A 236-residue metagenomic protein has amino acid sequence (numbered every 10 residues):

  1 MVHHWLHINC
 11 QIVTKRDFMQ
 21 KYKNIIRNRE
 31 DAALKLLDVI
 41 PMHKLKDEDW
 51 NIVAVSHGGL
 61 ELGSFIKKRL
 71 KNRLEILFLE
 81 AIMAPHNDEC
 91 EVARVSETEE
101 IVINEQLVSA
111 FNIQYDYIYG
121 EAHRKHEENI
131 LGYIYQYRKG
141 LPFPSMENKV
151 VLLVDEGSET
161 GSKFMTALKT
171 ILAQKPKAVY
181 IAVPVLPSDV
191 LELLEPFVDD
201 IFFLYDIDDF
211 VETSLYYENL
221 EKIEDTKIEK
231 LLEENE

Functional and structural regions predicted by a protein language model:
V2-E236: PRPP-associated nucleotide enzymes
